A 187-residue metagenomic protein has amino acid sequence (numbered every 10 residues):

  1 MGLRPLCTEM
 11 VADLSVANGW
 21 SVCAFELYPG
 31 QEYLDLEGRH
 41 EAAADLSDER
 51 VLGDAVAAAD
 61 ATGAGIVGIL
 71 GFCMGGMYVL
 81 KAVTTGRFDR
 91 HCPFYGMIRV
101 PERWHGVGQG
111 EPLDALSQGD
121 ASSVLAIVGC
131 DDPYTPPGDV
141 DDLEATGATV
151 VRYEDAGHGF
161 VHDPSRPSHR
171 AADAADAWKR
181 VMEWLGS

Functional and structural regions predicted by a protein language model:
M1-S187: N-terminal cap/leader regions of alpha/beta-hydrolase-fold enzymes, predominantly small-molecule hydrolases
